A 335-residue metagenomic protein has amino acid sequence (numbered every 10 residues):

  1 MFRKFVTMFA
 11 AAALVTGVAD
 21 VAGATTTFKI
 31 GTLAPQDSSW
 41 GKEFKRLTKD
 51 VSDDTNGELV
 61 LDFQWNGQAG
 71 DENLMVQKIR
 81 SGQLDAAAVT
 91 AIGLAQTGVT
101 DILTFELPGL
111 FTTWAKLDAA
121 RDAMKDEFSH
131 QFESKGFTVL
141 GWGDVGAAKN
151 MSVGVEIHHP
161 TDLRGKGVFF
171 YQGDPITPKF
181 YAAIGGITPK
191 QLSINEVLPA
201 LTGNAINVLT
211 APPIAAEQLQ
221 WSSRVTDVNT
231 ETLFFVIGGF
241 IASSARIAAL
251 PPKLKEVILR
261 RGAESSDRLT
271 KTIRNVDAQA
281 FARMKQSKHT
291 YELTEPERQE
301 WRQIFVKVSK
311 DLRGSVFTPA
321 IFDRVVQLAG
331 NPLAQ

Functional and structural regions predicted by a protein language model:
M1-F9: Bacterial N-terminal signal peptides that target proteins for export
M8-G17: Bacterial N-terminal signal peptides
G17-A24: Sec/Tat signal peptide C-region and signal peptidase I cleavage site
A24-A115, E127-Q335: N-terminal secretory/targeting leader peptides
D122: An acidic, glycine-rich surface segment that forms the CoA-thioester-binding/catalytic face of crotonase-fold enzymes
